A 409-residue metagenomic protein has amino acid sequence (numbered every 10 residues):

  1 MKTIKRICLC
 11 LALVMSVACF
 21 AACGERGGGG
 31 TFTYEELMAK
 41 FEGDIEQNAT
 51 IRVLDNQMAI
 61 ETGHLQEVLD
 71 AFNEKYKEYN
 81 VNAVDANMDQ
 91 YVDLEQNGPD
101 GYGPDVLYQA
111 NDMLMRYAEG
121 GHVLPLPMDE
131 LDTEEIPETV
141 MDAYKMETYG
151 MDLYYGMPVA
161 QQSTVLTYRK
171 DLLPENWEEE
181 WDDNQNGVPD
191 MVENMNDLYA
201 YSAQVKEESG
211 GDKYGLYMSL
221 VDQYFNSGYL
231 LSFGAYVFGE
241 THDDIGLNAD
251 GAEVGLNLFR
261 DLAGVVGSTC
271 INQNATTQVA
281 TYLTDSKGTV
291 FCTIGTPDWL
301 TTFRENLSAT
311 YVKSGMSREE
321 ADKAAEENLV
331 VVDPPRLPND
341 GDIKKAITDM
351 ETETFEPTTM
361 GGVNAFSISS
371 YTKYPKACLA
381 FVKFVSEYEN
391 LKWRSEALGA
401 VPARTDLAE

Functional and structural regions predicted by a protein language model:
F32-I45, A110-V165, P174, N196-Y199 (+2 more regions): Hinge/lid segment of periplasmic solute-binding proteins
K40-F41, M58-N80: Short, polar/charged alpha-helical segment
G43-D44, P127-T139, E180-M191, A235-L256 (+3 more regions): Short, solvent-exposed loop/beta-turn-alpha elements that line the ligand-binding surface or hinge of extracytoplasmic
Q47-M58, Y79-V84, V106: Short, well-ordered beta-strand elements
A71-T139, D171-W181, T281, V290-C292 (+3 more regions): Extracytoplasmic "Venus flytrap"/periplasmic binding protein-like
N111-H122, E138-V188, Y199, M218-H242 (+2 more regions): Periplasmic solute-binding protein
D197-Q204, T241-T276, P334: Glycine-centered hinge/linker elements that transmit conformational signals in sensory and ligand-binding systems
V312-V401, D406: Extracytoplasmic/periplasmic substrate-recognition and gating elements
